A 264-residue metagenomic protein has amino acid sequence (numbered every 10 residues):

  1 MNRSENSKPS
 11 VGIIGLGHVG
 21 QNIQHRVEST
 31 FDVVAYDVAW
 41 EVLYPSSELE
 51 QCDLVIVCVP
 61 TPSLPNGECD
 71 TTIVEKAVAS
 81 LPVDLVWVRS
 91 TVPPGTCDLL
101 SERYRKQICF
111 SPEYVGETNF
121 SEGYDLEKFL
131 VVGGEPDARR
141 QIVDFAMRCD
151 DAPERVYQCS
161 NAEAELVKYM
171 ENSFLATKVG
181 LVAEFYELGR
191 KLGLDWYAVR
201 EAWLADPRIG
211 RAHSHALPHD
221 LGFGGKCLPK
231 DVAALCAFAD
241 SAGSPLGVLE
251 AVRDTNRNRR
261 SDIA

Functional and structural regions predicted by a protein language model:
M1-E50: NAD(P)+-binding Rossmann beta1-loop-alpha1 motif at the extreme N-terminus of oxidoreductases
R3-S4, S29, S101-C109, G116 (+3 more regions): Internal alpha-helical scaffold of NAD(P)-dependent oxidoreductase catalytic cores
V11, F31-Y36, V86, R105-I108 (+1 more regions): Hydrophobic anchor at the start of a short beta-strand that flanks the dinucleotide cofactor-binding loop
L54, P62-F120: Rossmann-like NAD(P)(H) cofactor-binding subdomain of soluble oxidoreductases
L54-C58, V131: Structural motif
G222-F238: Active-site loop ensemble at the mouth of alpha/beta enzyme cores that anchors a bound cofactor
A237-S241, D254-A264: ATP-dependent carboxylate/acyl-activation modules
